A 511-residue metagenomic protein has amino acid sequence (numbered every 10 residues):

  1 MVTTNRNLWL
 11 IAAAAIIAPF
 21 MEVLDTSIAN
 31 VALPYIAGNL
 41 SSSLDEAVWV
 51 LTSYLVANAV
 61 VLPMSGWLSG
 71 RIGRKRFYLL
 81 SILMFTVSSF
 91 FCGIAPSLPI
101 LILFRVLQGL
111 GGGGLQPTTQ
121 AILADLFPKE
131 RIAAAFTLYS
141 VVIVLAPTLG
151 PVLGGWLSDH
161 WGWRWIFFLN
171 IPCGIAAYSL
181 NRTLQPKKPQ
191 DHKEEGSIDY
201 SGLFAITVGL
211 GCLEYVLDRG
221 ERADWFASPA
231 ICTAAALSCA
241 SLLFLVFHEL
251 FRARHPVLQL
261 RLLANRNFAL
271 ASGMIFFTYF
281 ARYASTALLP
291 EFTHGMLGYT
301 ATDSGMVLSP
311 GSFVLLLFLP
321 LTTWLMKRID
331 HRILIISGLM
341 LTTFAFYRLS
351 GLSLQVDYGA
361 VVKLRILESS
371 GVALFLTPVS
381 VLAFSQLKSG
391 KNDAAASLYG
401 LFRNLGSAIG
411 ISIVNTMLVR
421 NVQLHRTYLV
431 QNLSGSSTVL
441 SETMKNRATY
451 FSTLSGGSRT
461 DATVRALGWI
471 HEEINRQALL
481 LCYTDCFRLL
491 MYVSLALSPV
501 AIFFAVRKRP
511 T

Functional and structural regions predicted by a protein language model:
R6-G66, G70, Y78, P99-L101 (+5 more regions): Transmembrane core module of solute transporters
F20, T52-V56, L83, T137-L145 (+5 more regions): Transmembrane alpha-helical cores of Major Facilitator Superfamily
G38, S88-G93, Q108, N181 (+3 more regions): MFS-fold secondary transporters
E46, R131-L138, K391-L398: Cytoplasmic loop-to-transmembrane helix junctions
L62-I206, R219, P229: Helix-loop-helix hairpins in multi-pass membrane proteins, especially solute transporters
L149, V361-K445: Small-residue-rich alpha-helical segments with characteristic i,i+4
P172-P189, V208-R219, L237-R252, V500-A505: C-terminal membrane-cytosol helix-exit motif in multi-pass small-molecule transporters
N404-A496, V500-V506: Hydrophobic transmembrane architecture of multi-pass small-molecule transporters
